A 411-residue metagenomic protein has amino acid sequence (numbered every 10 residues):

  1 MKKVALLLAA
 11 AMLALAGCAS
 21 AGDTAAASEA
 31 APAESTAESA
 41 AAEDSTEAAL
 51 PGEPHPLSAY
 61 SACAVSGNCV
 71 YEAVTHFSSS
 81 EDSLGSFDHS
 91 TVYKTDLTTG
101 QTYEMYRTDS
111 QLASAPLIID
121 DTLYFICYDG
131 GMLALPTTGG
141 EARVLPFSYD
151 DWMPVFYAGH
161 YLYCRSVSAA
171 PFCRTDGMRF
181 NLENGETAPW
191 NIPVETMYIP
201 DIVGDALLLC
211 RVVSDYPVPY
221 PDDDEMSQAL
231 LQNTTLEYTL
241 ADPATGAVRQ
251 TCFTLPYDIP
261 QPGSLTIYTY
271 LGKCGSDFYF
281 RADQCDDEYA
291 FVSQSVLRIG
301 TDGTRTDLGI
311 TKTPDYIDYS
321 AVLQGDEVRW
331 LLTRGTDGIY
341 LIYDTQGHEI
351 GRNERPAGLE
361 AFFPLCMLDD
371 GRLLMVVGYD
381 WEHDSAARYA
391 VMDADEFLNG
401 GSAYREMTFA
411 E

Functional and structural regions predicted by a protein language model:
M1-L8: Positively charged n-region of N-terminal signal peptides that target proteins for export
A14-G17: C-terminal motif of bacterial Sec signal peptides marking the signal peptidase cleavage site
A19-G22: Bacterial signal peptide processing site
A31-A62, S66: N-terminal low-complexity, Pro/Thr/Ser-rich intrinsically disordered segments that act as propeptides or flexible
D44-P56, D82-R107, D129-F147, A170-P193 (+4 more regions): Surface-exposed loop/turn elements that mediate protein-protein interactions on large endomembrane-trafficking
L57-S66, S110-D120, Y149-G159, P193-G204 (+4 more regions): Repeated scaffold domains used in trafficking and secretory/extracellular systems, primarily beta-propellers
A62-G85, L117-C127, H160-P171, D205-V218 (+4 more regions): Short beta-strand elements that form the blades of beta-propeller/WD-repeat-like and other beta-sheet-rich scaffold
T254-L332: Eukaryotic tandem repeat interaction scaffolds
